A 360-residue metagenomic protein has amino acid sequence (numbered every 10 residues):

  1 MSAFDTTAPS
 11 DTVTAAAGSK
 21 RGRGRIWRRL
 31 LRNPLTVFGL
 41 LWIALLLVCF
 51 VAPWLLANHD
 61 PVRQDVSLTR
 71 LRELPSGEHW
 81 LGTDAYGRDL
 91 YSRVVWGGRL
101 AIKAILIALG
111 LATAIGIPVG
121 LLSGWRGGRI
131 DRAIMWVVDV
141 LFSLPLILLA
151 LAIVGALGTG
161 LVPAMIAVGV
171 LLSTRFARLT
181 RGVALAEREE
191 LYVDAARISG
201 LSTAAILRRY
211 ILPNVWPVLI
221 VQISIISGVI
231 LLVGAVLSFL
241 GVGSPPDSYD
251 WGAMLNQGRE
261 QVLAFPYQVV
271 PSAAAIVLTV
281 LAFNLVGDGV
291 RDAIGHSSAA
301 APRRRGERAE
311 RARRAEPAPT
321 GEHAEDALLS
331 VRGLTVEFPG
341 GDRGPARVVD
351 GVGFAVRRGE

Functional and structural regions predicted by a protein language model:
M1-G22, G295-R347: ABC-family P-loop ATPase nucleotide-binding domain
P9-R25, S76-R88, R126, A204 (+2 more regions): Short, membrane-interfacial amphipathic segments enriched in basic
T14-V62, V137, V215-V218, V280-L281 (+2 more regions): N-terminal signal-anchor/first transmembrane alpha helix
I26-R29, H59-A108, N256-V270, G340-R347 (+1 more regions): Periplasmic/extracellular loop-to-transmembrane helix junction in inner-membrane transport proteins
L31, A355-R358: Residues immediately N-terminal to the Walker A/P-loop in ABC ATPase nucleotide-binding domains
P34, A85-A301: Alpha-helical transmembrane segments of integral membrane proteins, especially multi-pass inner/plasma-membrane
L41, C49-T83, V242-S248, R303: Hydrophobic alpha-helical transmembrane segments of membrane transport/permease proteins and related membrane-embedded
V336, G353-V356: Conserved A-loop
